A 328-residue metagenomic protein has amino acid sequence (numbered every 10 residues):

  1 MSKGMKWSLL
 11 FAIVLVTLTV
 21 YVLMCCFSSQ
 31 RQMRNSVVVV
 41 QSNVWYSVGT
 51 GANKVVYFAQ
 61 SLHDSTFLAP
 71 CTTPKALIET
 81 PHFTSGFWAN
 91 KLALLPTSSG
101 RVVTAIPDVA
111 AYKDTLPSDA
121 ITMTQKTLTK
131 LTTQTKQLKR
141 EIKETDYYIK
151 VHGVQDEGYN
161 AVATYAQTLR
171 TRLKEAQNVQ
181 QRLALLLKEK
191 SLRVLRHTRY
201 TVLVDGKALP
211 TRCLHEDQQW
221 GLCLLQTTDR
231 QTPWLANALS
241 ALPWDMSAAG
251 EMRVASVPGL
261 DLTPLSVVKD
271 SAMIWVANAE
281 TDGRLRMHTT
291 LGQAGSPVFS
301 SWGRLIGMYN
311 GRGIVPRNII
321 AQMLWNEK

Functional and structural regions predicted by a protein language model:
M1-M5: Short, Lys/Arg-rich N-terminal segment immediately upstream of the first membrane anchor
S8-V22: Hydrophobic membrane-insertion alpha-helices, especially the h-region of bacterial N-terminal signal peptides
Q32-V37, E79-T84, N90, T97-S99 (+5 more regions): Extracytoplasmic
V37-R140, D146-K150, D156-L183, R230 (+1 more regions): Catalytic histidine site
S42-V44, W88, I106-D108, H215-Q218 (+8 more regions): A mature extracytoplasmic/lumenal domain signature
P81, T232-R284, H288-Q293, Y309-I319: Flexible, gly/ser-rich surface segments that form the specificity/activation loops bordering the active-site cleft
G86, L209-R212, L265, S296: Small-residue-enriched segments and motifs
L94-K113, A161-E251: Conserved active-site neighborhood of the chymotrypsin/trypsin-like protease fold
